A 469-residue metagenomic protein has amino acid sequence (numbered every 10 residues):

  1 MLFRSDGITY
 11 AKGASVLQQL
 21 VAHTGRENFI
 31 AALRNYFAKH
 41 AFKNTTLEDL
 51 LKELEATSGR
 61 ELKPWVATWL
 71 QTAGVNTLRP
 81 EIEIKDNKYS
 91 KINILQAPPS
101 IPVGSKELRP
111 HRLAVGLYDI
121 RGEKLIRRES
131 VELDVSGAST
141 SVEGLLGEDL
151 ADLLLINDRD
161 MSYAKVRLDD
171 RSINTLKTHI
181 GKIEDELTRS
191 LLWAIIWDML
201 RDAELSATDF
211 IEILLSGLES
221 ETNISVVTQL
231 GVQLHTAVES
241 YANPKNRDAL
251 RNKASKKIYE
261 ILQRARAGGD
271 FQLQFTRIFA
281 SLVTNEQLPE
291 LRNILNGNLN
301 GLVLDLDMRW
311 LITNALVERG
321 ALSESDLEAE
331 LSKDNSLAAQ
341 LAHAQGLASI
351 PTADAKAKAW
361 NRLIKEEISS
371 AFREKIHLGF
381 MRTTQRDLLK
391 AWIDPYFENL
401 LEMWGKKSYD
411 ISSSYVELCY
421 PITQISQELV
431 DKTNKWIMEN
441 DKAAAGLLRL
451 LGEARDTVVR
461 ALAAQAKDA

Functional and structural regions predicted by a protein language model:
D6-I8, G13-Q19, H23, E27-I30 (+1 more regions): Non-catalytic accessory/interaction domains
